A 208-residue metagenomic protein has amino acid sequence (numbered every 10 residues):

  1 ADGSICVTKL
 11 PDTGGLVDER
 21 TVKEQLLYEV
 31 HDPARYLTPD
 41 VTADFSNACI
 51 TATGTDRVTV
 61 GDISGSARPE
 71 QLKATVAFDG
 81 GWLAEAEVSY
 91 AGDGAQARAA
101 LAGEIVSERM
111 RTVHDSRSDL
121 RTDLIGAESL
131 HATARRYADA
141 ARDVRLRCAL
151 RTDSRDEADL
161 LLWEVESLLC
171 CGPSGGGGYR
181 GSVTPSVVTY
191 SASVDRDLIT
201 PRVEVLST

Functional and structural regions predicted by a protein language model:
A1-L83, E87-S89, R98: A conserved active-site cap/scaffold subdomain adjacent to cofactor or substrate pockets
E70-T208: C-terminal non-catalytic interaction/assembly regions of soluble proteins
